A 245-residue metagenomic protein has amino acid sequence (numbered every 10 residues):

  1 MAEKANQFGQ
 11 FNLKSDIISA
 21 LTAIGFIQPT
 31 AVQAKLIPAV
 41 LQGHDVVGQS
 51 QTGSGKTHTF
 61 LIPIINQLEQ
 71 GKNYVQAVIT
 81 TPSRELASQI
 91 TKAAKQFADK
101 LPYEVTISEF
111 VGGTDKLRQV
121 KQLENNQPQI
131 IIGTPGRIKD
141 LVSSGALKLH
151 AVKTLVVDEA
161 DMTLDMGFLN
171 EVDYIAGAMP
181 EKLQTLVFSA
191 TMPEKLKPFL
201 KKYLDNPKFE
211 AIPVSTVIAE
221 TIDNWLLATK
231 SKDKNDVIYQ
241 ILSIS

Functional and structural regions predicted by a protein language model:
A2-Q49: Conserved pre-motif I regulatory segment
G9, I107-S108, Q119, K148-S245: Interdomain coupling/hinge region of P-loop NTPase helicase/AAA+ cores
Q10, Q28-P29, I79, I131 (+2 more regions): Conserved SAM-binding loop
S19, N73-S143, A151-T154: Conserved nucleic-acid-binding Ia/Ib motif block in the N-terminal RecA-like helicase ATPase lobe
A34-V46, T57-K72, K92-A98, K139 (+1 more regions): Walker A/P-loop NTP-binding motif
V47-Q49, V78, L186: Short hydrophobic/aromatic beta-strand immediately N-terminal to the Walker A/P-loop
S50-S54: The conserved Walker
H58-I62, R84, P198: Phosphate-binding Walker
